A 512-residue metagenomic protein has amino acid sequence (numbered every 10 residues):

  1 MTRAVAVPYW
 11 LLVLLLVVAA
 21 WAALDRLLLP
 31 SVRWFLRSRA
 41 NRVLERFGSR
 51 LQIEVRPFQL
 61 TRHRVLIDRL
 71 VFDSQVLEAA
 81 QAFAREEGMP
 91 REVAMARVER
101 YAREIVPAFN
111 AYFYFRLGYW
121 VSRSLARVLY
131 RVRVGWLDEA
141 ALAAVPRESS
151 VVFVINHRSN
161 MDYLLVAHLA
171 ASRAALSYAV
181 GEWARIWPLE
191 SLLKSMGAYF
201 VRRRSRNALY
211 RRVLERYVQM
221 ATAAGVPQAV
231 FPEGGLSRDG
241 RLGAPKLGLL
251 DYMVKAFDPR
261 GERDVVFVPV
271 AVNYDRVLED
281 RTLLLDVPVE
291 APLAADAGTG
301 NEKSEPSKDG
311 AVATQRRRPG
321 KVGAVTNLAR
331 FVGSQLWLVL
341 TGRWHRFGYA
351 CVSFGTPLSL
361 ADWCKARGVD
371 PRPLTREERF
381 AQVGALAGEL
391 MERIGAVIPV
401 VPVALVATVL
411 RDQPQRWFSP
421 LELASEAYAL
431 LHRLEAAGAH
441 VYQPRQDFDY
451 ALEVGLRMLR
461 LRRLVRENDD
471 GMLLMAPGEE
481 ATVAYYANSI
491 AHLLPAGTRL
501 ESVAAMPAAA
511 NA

Functional and structural regions predicted by a protein language model:
M1-M196, V201-A229, G234-A512: Membrane-interfacial terminal anchoring regions of lipid-handling membrane enzymes
